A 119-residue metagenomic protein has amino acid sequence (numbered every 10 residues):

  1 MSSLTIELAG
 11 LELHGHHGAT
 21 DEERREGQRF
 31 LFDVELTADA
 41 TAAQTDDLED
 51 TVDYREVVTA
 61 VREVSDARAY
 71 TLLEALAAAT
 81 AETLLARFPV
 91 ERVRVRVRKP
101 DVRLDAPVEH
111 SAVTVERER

Functional and structural regions predicted by a protein language model:
M1-R119: N-terminal, polar/charged subdomain of small-to-medium soluble alpha/beta proteins
